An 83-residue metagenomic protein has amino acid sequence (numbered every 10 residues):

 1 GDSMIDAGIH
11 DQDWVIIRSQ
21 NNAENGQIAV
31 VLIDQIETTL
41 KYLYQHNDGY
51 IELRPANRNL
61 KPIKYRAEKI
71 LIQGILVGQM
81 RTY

Functional and structural regions predicted by a protein language model:
G1-Y83: Acidic/glycine-rich C-terminal interaction modules and beta/coil loop segments that lie outside canonical DNA-binding
